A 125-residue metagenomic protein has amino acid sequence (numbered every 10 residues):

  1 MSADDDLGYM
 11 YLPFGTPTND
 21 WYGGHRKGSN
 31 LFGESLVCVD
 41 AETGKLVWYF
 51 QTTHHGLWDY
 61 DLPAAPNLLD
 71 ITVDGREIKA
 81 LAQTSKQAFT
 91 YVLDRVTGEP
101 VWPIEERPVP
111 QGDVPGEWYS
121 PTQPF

Functional and structural regions predicted by a protein language model:
M1-H25, Y60-S85, P124: Repeat-blade elements of multi-bladed beta-propeller folds
G23-L62, L69-E77, F89-T122: Extracytoplasmic/lumenal domain signature
